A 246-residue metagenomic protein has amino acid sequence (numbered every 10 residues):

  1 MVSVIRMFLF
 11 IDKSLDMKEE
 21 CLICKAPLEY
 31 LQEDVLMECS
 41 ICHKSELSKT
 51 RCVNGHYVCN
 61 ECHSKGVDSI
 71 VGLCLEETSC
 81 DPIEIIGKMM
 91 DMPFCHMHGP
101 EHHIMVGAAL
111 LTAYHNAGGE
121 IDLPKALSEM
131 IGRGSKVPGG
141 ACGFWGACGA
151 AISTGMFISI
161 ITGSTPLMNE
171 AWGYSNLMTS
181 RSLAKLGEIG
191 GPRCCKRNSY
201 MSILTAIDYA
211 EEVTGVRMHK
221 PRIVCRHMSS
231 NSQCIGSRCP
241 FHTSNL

Functional and structural regions predicted by a protein language model:
K18, L36, K49, H56 (+2 more regions): Residues immediately within or flanking Cys/His clusters that coordinate Zn2+ in small zinc-binding modules
C21-C24, C39-C42, C52, C59-C62: Short cysteine-rich clusters marking metal-coordination/redox-active sites
L28, E46, V58, G66: Cys/His-rich microdomains that often coordinate metals
E29-L31, D122-P124, N169, I189-R197 (+1 more regions): Flexible, glycine/charged-enriched surface loops at secondary-structure junctions
L31-D34, L47-V53, S69-L73: Short Cys/His-rich "knuckle" micro-motifs
E76-G107, P192: Polybasic, low-complexity association/targeting segments
I104-E120, P124-L177: Conserved mixed alpha/beta catalytic, RNA-binding, or beta-rich assembly cores of soluble enzyme, regulatory
I161-E211: A structural-propensity feature for long, helix-poor, extended segments
